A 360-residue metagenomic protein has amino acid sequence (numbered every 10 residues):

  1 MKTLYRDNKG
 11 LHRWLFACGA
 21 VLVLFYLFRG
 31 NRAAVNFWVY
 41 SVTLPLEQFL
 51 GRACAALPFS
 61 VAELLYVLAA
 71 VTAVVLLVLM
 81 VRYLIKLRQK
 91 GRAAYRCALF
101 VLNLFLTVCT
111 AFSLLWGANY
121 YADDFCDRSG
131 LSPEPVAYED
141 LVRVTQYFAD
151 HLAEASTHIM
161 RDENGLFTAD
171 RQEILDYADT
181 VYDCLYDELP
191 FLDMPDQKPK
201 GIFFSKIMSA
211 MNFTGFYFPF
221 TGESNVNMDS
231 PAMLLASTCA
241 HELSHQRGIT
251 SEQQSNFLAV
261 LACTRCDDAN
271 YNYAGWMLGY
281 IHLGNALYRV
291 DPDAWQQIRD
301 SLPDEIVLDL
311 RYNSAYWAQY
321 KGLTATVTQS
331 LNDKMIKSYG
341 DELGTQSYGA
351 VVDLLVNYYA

Functional and structural regions predicted by a protein language model:
Y5-G19, R96-V101: Alpha-helical transmembrane segments and their helix-start/interface "positive-inside/aromatic belt" motifs in integral
A20-Y83: Membrane-embedded alpha-helical segments of integral membrane proteins
P58, L235-N256, V260-L261: Active-site recognition of the HExxH zinc-binding catalytic motif
V74-V78, R92-C126: Transmembrane alpha-helices and immediately adjacent membrane-cytoplasm interface residues in multi-pass integral
G117-D187: Membrane-interface segments at or immediately adjacent to transmembrane helices that form the boundary between
E139-R143, F148, T250-A294: Post-HExxH zinc-binding segment in Zn-dependent metallohydrolases
M160-M228, A232: Auxiliary, metal-adjacent structural segments of Zn-dependent hydrolase domains
E305-A360: Pan-zinc metallopeptidase signature
